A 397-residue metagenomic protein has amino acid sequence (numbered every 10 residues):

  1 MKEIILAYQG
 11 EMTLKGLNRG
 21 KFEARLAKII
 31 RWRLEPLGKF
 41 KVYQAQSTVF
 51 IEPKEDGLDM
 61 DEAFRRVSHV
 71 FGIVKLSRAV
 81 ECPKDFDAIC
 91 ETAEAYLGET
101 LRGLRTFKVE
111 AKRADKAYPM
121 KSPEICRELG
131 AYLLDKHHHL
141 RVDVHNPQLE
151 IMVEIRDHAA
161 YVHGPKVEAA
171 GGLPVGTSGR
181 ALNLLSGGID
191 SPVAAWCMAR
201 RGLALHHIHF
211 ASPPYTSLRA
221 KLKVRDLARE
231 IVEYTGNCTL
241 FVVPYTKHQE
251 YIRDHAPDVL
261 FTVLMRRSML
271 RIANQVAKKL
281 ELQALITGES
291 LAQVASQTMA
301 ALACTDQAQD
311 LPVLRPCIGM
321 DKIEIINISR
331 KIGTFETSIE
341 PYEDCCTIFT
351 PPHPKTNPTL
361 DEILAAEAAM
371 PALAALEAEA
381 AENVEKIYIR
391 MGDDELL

Functional and structural regions predicted by a protein language model:
M1-L182, P192-C238, Q307, K355-L360 (+1 more regions): RNA-binding accessory domains that recognize and position tRNA/RNA substrates
E128-L133, H139, K166, G172-S178 (+4 more regions): Active-site adenylate/phosphate-handling loop in enzymes that bind or generate adenylated species
N183, H207-H209, V242, T287 (+1 more regions): Structural beta-sheet core signal
G188: Conserved G/P- and acidic residue-centered "switch" motifs that form tight phosphate/ATP-binding loops in soluble
A228-D254, Y342-D344: A conserved beta-strand->alpha-helix junction
G333-P341: A short alpha-helix-loop-beta-strand transition element characteristic of N-terminal alpha/beta dinucleotide-binding
E340-L397: The feature marks non-catalytic terminal segments
